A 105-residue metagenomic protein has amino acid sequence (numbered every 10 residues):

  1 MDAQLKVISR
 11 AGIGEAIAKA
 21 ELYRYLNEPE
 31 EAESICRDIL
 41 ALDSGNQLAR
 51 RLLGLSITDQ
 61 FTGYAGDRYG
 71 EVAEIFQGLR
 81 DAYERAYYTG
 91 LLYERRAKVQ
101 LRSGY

Functional and structural regions predicted by a protein language model:
M1-A3, K19-A20: Short acidic/polar alpha-helix capping motifs at helix-coil junctions
Q4-V7, R37-D43, F76-R80: Solenoid-like repeat scaffolds
R10-E15, D43-I57, R80-S103: Amphipathic alpha-helical repeat scaffolds of TPR domains
G12-I35: Alpha-helical segment of the N-proximal tetratricopeptide repeat
E21-R24, T58-R68, K98-Y105: Short coil/turn connectors between adjacent alpha-helices in alpha-solenoid helical repeat scaffolds
E21-Y25, R37-A41, G54, T58: Short amphipathic alpha-helical segments enriched in leucine
E30-E31, R37, A41-A49: Glycine- and aromatic-enriched membrane insertion/assembly motifs of diderm outer-membrane and organelle channel
S34-C36, Y64-L79: Alpha-helical repeat scaffolds
